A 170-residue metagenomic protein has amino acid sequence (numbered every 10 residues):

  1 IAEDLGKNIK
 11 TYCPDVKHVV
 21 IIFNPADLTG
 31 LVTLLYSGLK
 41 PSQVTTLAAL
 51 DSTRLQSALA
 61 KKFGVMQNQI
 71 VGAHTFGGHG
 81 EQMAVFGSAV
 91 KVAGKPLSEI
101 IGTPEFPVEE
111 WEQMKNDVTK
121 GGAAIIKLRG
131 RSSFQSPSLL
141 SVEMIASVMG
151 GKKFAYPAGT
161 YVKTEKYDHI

Functional and structural regions predicted by a protein language model:
I1-A58: Rossmann-like NAD(P)(H) cofactor-binding subdomain of soluble oxidoreductases
K61-I170: Long, compositionally biased stretches enriched for glycine and/or charged residues
